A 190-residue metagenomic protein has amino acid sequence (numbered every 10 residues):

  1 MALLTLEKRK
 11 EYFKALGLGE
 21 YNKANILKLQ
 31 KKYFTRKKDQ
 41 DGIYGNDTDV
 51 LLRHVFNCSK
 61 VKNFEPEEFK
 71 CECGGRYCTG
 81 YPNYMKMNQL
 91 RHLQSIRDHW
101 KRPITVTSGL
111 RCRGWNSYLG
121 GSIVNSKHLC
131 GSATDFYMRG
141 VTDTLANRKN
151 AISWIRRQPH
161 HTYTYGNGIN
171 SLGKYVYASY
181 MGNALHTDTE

Functional and structural regions predicted by a protein language model:
A2-R53: Short acidic, glycine/serine/threonine-rich helix-capping segments at coil-helix boundaries
Y12-G17, K37-Q40, G75-K86, M138-V141: Second-shell loop/turn segments in exported
I26, C112, F136: Divalent metal-coordination and catalytic microenvironments
Q30-K37, F56, R97-W100, P159: Sec/Tat-exported extracytoplasmic proteins
Y44, S108-L110, M138-G140: A mature extracytoplasmic/lumenal domain signature
H54-K101: Active-site acidic/histidine clusters and adjacent loop/turn architecture that either coordinate catalytic ions
H92-G121: Extended, low-complexity, intrinsically disordered C-terminal regulatory tails of eukaryotic serine/threonine kinases
V124-E190: Catalytic cores and adjacent binding grooves of peptidoglycan-active enzymes
